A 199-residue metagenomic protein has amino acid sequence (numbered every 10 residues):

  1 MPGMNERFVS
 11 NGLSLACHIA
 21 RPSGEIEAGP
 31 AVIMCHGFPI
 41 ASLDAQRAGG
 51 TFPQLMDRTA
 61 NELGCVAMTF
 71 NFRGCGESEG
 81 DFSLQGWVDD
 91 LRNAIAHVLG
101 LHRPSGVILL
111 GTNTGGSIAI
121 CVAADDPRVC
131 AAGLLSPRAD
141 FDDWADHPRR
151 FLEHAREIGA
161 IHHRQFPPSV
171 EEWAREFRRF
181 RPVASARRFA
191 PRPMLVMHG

Functional and structural regions predicted by a protein language model:
M1-I26: N-terminal cap/lid segment of alpha/beta-hydrolase-fold proteins
L15, D126-G199: The alpha/beta-hydrolase serine catalytic core
G24-E62: Short, surface-exposed "cap/lid" segments of acyl-processing enzymes
T51, D81-H102: Alpha/beta-hydrolase active-site loop
F70-L84: Glycine-rich "HGGG/HGxG" loop immediately N-terminal to the catalytic nucleophile of the alpha/beta-hydrolase
H102-N113: Alpha/beta-hydrolase fold nucleophile elbow
G111-C121: Glycine-rich nucleophile elbow surrounding the catalytic serine of serine-hydrolase chemistry
